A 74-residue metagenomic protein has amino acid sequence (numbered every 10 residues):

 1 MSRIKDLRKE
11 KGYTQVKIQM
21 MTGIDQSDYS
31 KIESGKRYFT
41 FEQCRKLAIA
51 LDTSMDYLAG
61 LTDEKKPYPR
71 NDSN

Functional and structural regions predicted by a protein language model:
M1-E10: A short, Lys/Arg-rich alpha-helix, primarily the initiator
R3, T14, T40-Q43, S54: Residues that mark the N-terminal boundary/hinge immediately upstream of a DNA-recognition element
R8, Q19, A48: The alpha-helix within a helix-turn-helix
E10, I49, A59-N74: Short, charged recognition helix plus adjacent turn of helix-turn-helix-like nucleic-acid-binding domains
G12-S34: Short alpha-helical DNA-recognition segment
G23, E42-Y57: DNA major-groove recognition helix of helix-turn-helix/homeodomain DNA-binding modules
E33, Q43, T62: DNA major-groove recognition helix of helix-turn-helix
